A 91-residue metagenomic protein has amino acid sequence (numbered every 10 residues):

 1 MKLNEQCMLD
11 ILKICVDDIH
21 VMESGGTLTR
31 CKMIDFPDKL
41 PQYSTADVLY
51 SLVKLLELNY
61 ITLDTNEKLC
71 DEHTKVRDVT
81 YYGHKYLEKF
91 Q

Functional and structural regions predicted by a protein language model:
K2-L40: Short amphipathic alpha-helical interface segments
E5-L9, A46-L49, L58, Y81: Non-catalytic, well-ordered alpha-helical scaffold segments
S24, D38-L40, S44, T65-L69: Cationic, hydrophobic amphipathic alpha-helical membrane-interacting segments
P41-L58, T74: Short amphipathic alpha-helical interaction segments
L56-E67: A short, conserved structural fragment
D71-Q91: Short, amphipathic alpha-helical interaction segments positioned at domain boundaries
